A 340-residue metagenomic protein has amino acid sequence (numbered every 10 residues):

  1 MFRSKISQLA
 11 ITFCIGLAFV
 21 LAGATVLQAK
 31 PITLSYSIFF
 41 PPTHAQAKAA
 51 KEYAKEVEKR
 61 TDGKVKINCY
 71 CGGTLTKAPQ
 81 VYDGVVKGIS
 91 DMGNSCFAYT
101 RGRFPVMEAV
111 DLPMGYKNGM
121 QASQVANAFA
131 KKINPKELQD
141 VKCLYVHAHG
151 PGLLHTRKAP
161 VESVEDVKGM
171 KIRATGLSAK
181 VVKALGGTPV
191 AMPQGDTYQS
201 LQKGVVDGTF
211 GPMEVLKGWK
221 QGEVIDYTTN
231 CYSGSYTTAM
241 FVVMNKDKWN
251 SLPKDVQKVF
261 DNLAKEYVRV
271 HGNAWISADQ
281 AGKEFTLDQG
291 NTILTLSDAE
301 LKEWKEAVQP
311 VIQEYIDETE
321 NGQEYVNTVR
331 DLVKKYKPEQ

Functional and structural regions predicted by a protein language model:
M1-C14: Bacterial N-terminal signal peptides that target proteins for export
F2, Q28-Q121, F129, K136-Q340: N-terminal secretory/targeting leader peptides
I11-G23: Bacterial N-terminal signal peptides
L21-A24, F129, I133: Transmembrane alpha-helix boundary/anchor motif
